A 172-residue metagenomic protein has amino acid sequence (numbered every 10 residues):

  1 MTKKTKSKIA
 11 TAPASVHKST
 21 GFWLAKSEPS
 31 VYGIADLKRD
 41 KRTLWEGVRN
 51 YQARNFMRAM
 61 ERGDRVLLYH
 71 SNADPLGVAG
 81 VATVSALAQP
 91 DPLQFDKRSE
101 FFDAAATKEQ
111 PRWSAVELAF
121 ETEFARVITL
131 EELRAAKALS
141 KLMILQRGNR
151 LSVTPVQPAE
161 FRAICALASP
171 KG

Functional and structural regions predicted by a protein language model:
M1-R62, E160-F161, P170-G172: Compositionally biased, charged N-terminal/linker segments
W23, V78-G80: Structural detector for hydrophobic anchor residues on beta-strands
G33-A35, P75-V78, P90-L93: Short acidic/glycine-rich loop or secondary-structure boundary segments that cap or lie
L67-L68, T83: Hydrophobic beta-strand signal
Y69-P75: Short, charged beta-turn/beta-strand-edge "cap" motif at the junction between a beta-strand and an adjacent loop
G80-R147, L151: Aromatic- and Lys/Arg-enriched surface recognition patch
